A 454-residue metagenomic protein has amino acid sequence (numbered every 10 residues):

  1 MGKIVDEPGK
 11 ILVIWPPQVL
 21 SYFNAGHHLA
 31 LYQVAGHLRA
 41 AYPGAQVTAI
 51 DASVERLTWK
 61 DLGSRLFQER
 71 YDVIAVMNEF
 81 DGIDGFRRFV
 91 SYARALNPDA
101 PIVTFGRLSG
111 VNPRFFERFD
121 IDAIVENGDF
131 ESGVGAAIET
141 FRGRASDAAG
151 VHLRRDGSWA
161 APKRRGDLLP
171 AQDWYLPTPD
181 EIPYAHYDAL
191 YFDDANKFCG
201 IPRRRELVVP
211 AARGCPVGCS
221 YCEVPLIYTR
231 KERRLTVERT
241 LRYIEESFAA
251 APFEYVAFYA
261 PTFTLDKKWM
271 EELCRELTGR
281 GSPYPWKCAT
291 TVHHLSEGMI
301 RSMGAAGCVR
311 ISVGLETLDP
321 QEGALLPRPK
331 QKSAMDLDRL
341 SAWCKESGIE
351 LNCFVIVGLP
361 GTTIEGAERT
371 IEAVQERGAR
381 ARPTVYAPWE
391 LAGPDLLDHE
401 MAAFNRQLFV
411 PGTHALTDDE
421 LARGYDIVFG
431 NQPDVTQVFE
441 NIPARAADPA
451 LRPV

Functional and structural regions predicted by a protein language model:
G2-E7, I11, V19, R154-V208: N-terminal [4Fe-4S]-dependent radical SAM core
G2-F23, A148-R164, E350, E365-V454: C-terminal accessory regions of radical SAM enzymes
L20-Y32: Glycine- and acidic-residue-enriched helix-capping/strand-helix junction motifs
Q46-P170: Glycine-rich beta-alpha loop elements in corrinoid/cobalamin-binding modules across cobalamin-dependent enzymes
R94-T104, P283-W286, G348-C353: Short beta-strand/loop segments at the ligand-binding rim of alpha/beta enzyme cores
P113-R118, M299, P360-Q375: Catalytic cores of alpha/beta
D180-S347, E372: Radical SAM [4Fe-4S] cluster-binding motif and immediate context
